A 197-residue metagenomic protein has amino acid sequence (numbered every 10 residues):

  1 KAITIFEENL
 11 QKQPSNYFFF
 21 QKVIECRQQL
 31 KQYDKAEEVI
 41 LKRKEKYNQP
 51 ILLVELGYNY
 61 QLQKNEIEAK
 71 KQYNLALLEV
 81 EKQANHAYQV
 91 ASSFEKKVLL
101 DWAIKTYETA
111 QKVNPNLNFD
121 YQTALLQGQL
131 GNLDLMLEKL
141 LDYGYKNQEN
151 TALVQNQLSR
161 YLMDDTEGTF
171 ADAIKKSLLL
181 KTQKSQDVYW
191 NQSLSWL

Functional and structural regions predicted by a protein language model:
N9, K42-R43, L75-L77, T109-A110 (+2 more regions): Canonical positions in the second alpha-helix
P14, Y47-N48, E81, N114-P115 (+2 more regions): Short coil turns that delineate tetratricopeptide repeat
F19, L52-L53, H86, F119-D120 (+2 more regions): TPR alpha-solenoid repeat register
K22-V23, L56, Q89-F94, T123 (+2 more regions): Structural register within alpha-helical repeat arrays
R27, Y60, F94, Q127 (+2 more regions): Residue at a conserved register position within TPR or TPR-like alpha-solenoid repeats
L30, Q63, K97, L130 (+2 more regions): Structural motif corresponding to the intra-repeat A-B loop/turn of tetratricopeptide repeats
